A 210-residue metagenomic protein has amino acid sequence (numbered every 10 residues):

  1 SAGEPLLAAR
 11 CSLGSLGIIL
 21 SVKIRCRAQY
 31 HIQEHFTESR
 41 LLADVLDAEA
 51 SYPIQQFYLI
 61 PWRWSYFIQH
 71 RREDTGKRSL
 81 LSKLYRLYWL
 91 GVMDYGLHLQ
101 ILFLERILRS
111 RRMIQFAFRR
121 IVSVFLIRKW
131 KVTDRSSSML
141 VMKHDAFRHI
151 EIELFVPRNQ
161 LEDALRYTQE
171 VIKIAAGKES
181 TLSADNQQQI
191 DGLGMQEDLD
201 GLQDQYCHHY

Functional and structural regions predicted by a protein language model:
S1-Y210: Noncatalytic alpha-helical scaffold of FAD-dependent oxidoreductases
